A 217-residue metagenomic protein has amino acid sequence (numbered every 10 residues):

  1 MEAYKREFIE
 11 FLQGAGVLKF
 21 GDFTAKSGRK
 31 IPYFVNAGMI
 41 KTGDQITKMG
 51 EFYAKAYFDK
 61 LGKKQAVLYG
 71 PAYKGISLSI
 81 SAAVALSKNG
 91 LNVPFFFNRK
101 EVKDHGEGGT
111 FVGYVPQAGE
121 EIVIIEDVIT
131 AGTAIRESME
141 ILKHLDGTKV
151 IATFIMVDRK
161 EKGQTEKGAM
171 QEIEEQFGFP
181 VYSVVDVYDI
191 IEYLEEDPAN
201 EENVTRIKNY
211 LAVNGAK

Functional and structural regions predicted by a protein language model:
M1-I125, T130-K217: PRPP-associated nucleotide enzymes
